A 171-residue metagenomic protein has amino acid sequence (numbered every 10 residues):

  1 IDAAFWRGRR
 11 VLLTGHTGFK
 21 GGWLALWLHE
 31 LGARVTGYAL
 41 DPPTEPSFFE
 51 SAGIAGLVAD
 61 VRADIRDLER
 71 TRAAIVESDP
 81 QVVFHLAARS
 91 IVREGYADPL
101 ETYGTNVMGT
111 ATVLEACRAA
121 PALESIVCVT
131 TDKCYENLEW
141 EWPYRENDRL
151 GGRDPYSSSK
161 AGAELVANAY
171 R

Functional and structural regions predicted by a protein language model:
I1-R171: N-terminal Rossmann-like NAD(P)+-binding domain of SDR-like oxidoreductases, especially those catalyzing
